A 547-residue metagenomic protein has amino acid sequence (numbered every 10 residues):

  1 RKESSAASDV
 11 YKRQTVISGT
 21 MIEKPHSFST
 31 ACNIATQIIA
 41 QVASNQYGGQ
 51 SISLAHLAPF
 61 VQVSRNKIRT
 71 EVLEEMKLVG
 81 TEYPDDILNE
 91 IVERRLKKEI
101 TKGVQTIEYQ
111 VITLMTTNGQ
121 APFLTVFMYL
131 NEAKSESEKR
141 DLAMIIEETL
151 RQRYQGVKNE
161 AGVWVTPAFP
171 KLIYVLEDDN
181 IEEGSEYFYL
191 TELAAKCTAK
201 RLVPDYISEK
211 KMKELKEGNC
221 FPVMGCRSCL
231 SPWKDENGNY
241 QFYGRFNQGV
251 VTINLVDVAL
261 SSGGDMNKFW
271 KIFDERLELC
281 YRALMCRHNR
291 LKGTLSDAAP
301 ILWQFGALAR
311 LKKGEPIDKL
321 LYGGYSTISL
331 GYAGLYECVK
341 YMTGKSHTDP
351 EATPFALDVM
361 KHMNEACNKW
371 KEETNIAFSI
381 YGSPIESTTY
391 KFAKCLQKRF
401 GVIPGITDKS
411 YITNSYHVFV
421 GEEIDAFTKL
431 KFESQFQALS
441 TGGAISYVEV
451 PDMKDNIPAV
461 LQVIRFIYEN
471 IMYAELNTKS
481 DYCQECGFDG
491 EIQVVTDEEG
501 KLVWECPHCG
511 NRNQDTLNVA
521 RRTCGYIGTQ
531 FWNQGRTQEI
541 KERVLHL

Functional and structural regions predicted by a protein language model:
R1-G324, Y341, K345, D349-Q514 (+1 more regions): Conserved catalytic cores of very large enzyme subunits
A55, V256, L320, I328 (+3 more regions): Flexible, active-site-adjacent loop/turn segments at secondary-structure boundaries
S326, L330-V339: Extended amphipathic alpha-helical segments enriched in small hydrophobics
G331-G334, G442, G525, G535: Glycine-centered flexibility sites
G510-L547: Long insertion/accessory domains within large nucleic-acid-processing enzymes
